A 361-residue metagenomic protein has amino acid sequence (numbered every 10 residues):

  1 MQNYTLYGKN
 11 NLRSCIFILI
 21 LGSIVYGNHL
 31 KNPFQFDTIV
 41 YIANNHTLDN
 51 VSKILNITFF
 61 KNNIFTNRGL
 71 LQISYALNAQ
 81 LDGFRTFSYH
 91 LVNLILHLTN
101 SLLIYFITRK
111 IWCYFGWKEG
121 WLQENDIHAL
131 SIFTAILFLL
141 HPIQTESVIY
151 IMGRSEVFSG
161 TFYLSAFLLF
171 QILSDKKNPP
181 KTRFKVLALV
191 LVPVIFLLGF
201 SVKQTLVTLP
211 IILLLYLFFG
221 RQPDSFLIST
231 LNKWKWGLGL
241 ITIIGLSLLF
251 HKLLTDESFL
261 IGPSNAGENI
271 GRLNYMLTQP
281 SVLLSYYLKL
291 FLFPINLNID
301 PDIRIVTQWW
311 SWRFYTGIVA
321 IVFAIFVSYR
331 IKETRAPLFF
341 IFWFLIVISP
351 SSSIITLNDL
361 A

Functional and structural regions predicted by a protein language model:
M1-A361: Polytopic membrane enzymes that build or remodel cell-surface glycoconjugates and lipids
